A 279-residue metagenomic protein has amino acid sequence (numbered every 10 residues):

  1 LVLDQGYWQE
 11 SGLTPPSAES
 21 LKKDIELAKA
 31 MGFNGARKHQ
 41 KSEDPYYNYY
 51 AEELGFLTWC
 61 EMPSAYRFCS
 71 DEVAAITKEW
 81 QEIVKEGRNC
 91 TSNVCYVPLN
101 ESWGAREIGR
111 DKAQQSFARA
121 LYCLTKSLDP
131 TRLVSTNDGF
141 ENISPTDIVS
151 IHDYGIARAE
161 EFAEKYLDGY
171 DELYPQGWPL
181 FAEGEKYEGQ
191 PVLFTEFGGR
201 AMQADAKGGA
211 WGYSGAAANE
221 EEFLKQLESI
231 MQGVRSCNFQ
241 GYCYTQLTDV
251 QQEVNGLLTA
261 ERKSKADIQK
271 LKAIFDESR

Functional and structural regions predicted by a protein language model:
L1-A105, R110-Q115, R119, V134-S135 (+3 more regions): Active-site-adjacent substrate/metal-binding segments within catalytic domains of carbohydrate-active enzymes
K29, S92-Y96, S116, C123 (+4 more regions): Substrate-binding clefts and catalytic carboxylate motifs of secreted carbohydrate-active enzymes
Q40-E43, G139-F140, G155: Short beta->alpha connector loops
Y47-N48, P145-I148: Distinct, well-ordered alpha-helical segments
F117, V149-I151: Polar, glycine-rich mid-to-C-terminal structural blocks that act as macromolecule-binding/assembly scaffolds
T131-S135, G139-E141: Short, well-structured beta-strand/strand-turn elements
S150, I156-A157: C-terminal cap/loop subdomain of S1 sulfatases and analogous C-terminal strand-loop tails that border
